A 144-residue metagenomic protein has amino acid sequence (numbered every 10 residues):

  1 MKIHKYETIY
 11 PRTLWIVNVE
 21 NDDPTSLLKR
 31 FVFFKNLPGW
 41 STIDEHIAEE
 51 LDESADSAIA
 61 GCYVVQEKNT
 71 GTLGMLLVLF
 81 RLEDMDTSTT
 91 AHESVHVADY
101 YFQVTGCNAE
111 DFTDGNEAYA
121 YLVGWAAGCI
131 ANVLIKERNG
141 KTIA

Functional and structural regions predicted by a protein language model:
M1-F33, G74, G140-A144: N-terminal low-structure segments adjacent to metalloprotease catalytic domains across cellular compartments
V32-M85, Y100-Y101: Active-site scaffold of zinc-dependent metalloenzymes
N69-G71, H96, G140: Intrinsically disordered, low-complexity segments enriched in glycine/proline and serine/threonine
D84-S88, N108-A109: Alpha-helical hydrophobic/aromatic positions enriched in membrane-embedded helices and signal peptides
S88-Y100: Active-site recognition of the HExxH zinc-binding catalytic motif
Y100-A109: Substrate-binding clefts and substrate-entry loops adjacent to catalytic sites of polymer-processing enzymes acting on
E110-G140: Post-HExxH zinc-binding segment in Zn-dependent metallohydrolases
